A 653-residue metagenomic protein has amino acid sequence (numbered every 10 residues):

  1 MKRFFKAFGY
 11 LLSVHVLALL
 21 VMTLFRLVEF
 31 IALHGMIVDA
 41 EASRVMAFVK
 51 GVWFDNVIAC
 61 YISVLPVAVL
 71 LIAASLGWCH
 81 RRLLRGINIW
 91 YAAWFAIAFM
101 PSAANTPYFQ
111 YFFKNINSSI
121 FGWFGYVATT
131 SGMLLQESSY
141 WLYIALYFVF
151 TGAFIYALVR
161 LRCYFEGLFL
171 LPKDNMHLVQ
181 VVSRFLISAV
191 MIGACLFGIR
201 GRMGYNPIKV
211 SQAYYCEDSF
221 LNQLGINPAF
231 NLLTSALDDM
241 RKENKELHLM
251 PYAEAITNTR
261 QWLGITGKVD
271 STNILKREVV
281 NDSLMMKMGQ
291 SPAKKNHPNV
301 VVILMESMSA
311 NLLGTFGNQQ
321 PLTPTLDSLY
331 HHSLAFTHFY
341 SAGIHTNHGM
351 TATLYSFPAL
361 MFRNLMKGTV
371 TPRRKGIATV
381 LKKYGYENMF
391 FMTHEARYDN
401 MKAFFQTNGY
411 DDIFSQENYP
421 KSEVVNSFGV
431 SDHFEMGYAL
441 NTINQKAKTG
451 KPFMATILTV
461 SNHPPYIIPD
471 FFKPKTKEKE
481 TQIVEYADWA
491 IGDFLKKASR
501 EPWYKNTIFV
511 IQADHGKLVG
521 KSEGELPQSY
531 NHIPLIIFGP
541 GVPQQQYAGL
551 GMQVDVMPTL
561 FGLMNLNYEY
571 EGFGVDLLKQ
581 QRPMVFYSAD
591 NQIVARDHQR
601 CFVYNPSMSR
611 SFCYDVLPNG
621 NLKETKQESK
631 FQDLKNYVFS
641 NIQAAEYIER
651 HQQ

Functional and structural regions predicted by a protein language model:
M1, H248, Y252-I256, Q627-D633 (+1 more regions): Intrinsic-disorder-associated interaction segments
K2-E246: Transmembrane and membrane-interface helices of multi-pass, inner-membrane envelope-modifying transferases
V21, F124-A128, I226-F230, Y252 (+6 more regions): Alpha-helix initiation and N-capping motif
D55, M133, Y156, R160 (+10 more regions): Residues that form generic nucleotide/phosphate-binding pockets
R81-R82, E243-E254, M366-V370, F573-V575: Short alpha-helical "patches" and their helix-cap loops
Y126, D218, G225-F230, T234-G289 (+3 more regions): The feature marks either
T266-Q653: Solvent-exposed soluble domains appended to multi-pass membrane proteins
